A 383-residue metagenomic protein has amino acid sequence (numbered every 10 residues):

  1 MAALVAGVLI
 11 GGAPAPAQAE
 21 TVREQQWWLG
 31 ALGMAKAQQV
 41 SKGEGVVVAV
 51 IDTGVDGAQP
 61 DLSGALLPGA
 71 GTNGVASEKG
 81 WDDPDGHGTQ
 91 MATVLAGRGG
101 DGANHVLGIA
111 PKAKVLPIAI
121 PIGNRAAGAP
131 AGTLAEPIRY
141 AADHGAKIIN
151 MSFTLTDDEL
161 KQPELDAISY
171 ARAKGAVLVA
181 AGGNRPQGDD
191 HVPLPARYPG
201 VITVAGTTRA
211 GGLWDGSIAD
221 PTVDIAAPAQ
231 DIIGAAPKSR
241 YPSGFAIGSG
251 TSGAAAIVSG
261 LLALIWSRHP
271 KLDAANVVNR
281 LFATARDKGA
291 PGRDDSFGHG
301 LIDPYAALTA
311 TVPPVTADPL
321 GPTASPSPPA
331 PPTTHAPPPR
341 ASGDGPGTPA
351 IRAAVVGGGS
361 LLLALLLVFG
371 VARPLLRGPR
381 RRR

Functional and structural regions predicted by a protein language model:
M1-G45, P60-D61: Protease zymogen maturation seam
L9-Q26, A341-I351, V371-R380: C-terminal region of N-terminal signal peptides and the immediate post-cleavage residues of exported proteins
M34, A181-G200, A205-T222, G234-S249 (+1 more regions): Active-site-adjacent substrate-recognition loops and nearby beta-strands within hydrolase catalytic domains
K36-V48, V55-P68, K79-G128, A219-T222 (+1 more regions): Subtilisin-like serine protease catalytic core
V94-L95, A229-F297, L301: Hydrolase catalytic cores
I120-L194, Y241-S243, G248: Substrate-binding/access-modulating region of protease and related hydrolase catalytic domains
H269-G359, L363-L366: C-terminal subdomain of the subtilisin-like protease fold in secreted/lumenal serine endopeptidases
G357-R383: C-terminal membrane-anchoring or membrane-association module
